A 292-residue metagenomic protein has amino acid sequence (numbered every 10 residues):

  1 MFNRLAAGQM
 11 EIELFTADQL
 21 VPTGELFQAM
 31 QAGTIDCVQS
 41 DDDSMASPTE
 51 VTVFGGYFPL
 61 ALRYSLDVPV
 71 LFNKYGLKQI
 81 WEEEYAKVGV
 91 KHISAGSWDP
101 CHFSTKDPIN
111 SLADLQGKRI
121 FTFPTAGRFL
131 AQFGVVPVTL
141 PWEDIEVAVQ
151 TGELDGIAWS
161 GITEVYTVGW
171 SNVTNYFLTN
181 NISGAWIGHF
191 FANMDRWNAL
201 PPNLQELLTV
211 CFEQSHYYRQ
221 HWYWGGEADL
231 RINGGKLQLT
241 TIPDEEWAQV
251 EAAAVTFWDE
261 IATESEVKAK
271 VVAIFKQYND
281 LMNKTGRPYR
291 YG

Functional and structural regions predicted by a protein language model:
M1-D67, E83-G292: N-terminal secretory/targeting leader peptides
D67-E83: Signature of the catalytic double-stranded beta-helix
